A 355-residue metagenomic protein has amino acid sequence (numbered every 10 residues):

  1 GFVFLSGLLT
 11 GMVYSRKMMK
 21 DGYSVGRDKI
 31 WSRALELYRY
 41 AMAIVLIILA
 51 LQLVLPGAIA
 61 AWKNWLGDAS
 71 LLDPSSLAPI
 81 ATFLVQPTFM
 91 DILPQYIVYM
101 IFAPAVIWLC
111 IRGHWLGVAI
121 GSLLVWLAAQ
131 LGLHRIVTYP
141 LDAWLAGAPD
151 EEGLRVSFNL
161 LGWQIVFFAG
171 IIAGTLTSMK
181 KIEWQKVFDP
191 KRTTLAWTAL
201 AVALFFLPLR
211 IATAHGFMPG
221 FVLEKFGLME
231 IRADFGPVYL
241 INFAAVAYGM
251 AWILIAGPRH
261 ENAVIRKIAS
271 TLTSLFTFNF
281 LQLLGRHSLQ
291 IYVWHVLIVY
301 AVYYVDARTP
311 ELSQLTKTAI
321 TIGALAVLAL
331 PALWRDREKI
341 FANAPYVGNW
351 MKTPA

Functional and structural regions predicted by a protein language model:
G1-A355: Alpha-helical transmembrane segments and their immediate juxtamembrane cytosolic regions
